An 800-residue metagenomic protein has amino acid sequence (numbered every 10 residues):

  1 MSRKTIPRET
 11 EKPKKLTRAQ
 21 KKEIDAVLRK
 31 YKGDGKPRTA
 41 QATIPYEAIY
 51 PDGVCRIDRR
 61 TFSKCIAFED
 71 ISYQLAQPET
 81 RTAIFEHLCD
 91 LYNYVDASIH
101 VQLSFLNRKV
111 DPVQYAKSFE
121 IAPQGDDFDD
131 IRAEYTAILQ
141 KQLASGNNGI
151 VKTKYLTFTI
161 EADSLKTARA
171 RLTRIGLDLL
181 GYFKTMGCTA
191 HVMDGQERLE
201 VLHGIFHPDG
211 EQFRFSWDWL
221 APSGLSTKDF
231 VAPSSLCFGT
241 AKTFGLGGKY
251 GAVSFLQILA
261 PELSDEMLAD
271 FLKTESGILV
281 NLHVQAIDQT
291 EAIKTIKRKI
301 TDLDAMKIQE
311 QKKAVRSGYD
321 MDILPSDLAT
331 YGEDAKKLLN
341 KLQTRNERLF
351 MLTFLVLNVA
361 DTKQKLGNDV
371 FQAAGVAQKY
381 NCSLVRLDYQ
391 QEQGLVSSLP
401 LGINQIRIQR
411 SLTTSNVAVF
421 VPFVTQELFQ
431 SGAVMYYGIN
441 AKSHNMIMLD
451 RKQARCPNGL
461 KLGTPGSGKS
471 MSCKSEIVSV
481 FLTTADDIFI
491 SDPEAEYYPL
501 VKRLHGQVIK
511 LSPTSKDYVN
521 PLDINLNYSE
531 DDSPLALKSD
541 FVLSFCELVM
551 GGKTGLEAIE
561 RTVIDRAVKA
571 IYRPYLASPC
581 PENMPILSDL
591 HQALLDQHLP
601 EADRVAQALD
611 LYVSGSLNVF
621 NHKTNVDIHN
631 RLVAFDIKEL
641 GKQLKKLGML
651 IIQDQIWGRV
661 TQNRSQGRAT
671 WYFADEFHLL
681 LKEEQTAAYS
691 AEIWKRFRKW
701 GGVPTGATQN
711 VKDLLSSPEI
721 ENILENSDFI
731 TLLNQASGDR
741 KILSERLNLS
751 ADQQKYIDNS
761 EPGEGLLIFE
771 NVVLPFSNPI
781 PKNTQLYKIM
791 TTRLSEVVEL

Functional and structural regions predicted by a protein language model:
S2-F423: Extended, folded cores of ATP/NTP-driven motor/assembly subunits in large transport and secretion machines
I71, P78-A97, S104, R108 (+13 more regions): P-loop NTPase motor domains
K461: Hydrophobic anchor at the beta1->P-loop junction of P-loop NTPases
K469: Conserved lysine of the Walker
S472: Hydrophobic positions on the alpha1 helix immediately C-terminal to the Walker A/P-loop
S479-F489: Post-Walker A helix-loop "phosphate-sensing" segment adjacent to the P-loop in P-loop NTPases
H505-I509, E719-L732: A short helix-turn-beta junction within AAA+ P-loop NTPase domains corresponding to the substrate/partner-engaging
L747-L800: Conserved P-loop NTPase
